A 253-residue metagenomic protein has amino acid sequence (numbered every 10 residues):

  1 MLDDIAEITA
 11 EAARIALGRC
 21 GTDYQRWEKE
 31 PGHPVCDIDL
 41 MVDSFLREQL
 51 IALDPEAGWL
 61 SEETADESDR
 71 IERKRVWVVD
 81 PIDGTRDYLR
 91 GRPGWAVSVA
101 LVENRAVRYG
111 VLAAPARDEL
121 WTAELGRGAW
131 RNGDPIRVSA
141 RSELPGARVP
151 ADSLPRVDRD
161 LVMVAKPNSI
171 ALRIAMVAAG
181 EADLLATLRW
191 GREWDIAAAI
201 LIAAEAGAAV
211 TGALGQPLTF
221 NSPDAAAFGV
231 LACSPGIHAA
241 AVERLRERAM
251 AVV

Functional and structural regions predicted by a protein language model:
M1-I82, M250-V253: N-terminal subdomain of lithium-sensitive/metallo-dependent phosphomonoesterases centered on the IMPase/IPPase/PAP
A16, D39, L50, T85 (+6 more regions): Residue-level signal for inorganic ion chemistry
L40, S44, E63, P81-G84 (+5 more regions): Generic detector of well-ordered alpha-helical packing
R70-W130: DPxDG-like acidic metal-binding loop motif
R137-V253: An extended, acidic
